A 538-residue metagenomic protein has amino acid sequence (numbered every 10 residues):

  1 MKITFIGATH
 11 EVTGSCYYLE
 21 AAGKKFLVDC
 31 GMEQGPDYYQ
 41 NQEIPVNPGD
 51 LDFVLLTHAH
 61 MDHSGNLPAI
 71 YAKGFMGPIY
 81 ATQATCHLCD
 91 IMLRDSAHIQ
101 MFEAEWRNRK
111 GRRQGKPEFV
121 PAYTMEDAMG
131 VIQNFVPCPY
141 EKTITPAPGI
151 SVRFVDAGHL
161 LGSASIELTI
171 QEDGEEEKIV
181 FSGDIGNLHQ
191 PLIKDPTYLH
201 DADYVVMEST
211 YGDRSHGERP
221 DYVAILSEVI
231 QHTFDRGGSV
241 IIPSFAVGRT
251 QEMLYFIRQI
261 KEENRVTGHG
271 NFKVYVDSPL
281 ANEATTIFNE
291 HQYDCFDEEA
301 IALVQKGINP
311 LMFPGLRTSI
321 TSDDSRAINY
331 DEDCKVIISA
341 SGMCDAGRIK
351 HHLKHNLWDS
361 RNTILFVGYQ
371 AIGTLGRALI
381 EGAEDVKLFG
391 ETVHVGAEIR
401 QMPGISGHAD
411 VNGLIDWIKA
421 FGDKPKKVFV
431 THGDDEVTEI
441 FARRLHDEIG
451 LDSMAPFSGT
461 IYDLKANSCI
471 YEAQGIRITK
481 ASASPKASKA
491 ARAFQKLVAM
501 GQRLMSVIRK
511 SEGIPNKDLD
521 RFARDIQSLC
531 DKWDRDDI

Functional and structural regions predicted by a protein language model:
M1-L55, S64, Y71-E252, F256-K273: His/Asp/Glu-rich metal-coordinating catalytic cores of metallo-dependent phosphodiesterases/hydrolases acting on
R94-I99, E103-R107, D221-V223, F256-K261 (+4 more regions): Short secondary-structure boundary/capping segments
Q100-E105, Q292-K306, K387, I470-R492: A polyampholytic, Gly/Pro-enriched intrinsically disordered region
I150-F154, I287-C295, I415-D416, K465-R477: Short, surface-exposed amphipathic charged segments that create phosphate/polyanion-binding patches used for binding
V229-T374, V386-K387, V437-E439, R444-D447 (+2 more regions): Hard-cation-handling environments
D359, D434-T479: C-terminal, active-site-flanking charged/polar segments
K387-I418: Generic long, charged, amphipathic alpha-helical segments
G459-D518: Charged, amphipathic alpha-helical linkers/stalks
